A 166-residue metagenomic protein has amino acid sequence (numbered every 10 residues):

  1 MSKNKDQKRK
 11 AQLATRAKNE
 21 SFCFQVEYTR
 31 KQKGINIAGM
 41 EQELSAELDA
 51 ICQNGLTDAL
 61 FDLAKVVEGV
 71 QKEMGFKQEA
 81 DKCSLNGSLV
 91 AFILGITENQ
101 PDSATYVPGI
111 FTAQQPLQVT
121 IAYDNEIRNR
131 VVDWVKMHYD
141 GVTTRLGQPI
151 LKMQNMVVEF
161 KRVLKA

Functional and structural regions predicted by a protein language model:
M1-A166: Phosphodiester-processing cores and adjacent nucleic acid-binding clamps
